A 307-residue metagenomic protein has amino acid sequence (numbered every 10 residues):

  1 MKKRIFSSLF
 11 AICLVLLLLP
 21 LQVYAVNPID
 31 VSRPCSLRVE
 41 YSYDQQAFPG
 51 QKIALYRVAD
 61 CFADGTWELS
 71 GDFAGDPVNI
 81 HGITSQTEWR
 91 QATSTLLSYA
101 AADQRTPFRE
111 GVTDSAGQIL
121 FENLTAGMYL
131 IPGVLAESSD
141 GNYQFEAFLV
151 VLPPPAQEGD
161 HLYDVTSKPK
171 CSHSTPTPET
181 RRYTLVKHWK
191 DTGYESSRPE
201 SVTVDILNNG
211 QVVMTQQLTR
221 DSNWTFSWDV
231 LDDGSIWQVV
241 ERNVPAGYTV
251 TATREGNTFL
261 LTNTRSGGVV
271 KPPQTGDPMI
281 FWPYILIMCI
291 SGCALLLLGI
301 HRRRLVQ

Functional and structural regions predicted by a protein language model:
K2-Q307: Solvent-exposed loop/turn and edge beta-strand elements of beta-rich ligand-binding domains
